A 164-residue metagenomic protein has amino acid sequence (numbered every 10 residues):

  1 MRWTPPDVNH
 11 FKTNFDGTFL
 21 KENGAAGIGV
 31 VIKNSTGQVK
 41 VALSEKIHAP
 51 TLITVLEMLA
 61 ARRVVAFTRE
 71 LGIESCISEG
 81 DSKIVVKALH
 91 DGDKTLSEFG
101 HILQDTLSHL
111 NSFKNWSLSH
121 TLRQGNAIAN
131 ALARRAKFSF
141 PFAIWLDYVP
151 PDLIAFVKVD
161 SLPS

Functional and structural regions predicted by a protein language model:
M1-S164: Primary recognition of RNase H-like, Mg2+-dependent phosphodiesterase/nuclease domains
